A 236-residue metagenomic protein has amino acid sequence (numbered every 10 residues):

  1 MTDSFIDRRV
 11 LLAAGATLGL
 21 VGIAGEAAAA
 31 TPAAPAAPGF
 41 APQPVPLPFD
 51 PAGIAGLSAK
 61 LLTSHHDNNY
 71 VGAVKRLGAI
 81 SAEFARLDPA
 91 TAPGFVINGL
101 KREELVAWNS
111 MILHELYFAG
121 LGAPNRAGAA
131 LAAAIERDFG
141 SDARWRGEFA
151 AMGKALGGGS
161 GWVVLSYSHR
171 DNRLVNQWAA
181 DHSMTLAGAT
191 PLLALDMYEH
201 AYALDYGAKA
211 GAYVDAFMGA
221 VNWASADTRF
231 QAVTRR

Functional and structural regions predicted by a protein language model:
M1-G19: N-terminal secretory signal peptides and thylakoid transit peptides that target proteins across membranes
I23-A27, F118-A127, D205-A210: Short helix-capping/linker segments at secondary-structure and domain boundaries
I23-G56: C-terminal segment of N-terminal export signals and the immediately downstream linker at the start of the mature
A37-A41, P46, N68, A79-A90 (+1 more regions): All-alpha RGS (Regulator of G-protein Signaling) helical domain and cognate RGS-like helical scaffolds
A55-V71, T91-I112, D181, G188-D196: Alpha-helical scaffold segments that form or flank carboxylate-/histidine-based iron centers
G153-G207, Y213-A224: An amphipathic alpha-helical core segment
A224-S225, R229-R236: Low-complexity, Gly/Ser/Thr/Pro-rich intrinsically disordered linker/tail segments
